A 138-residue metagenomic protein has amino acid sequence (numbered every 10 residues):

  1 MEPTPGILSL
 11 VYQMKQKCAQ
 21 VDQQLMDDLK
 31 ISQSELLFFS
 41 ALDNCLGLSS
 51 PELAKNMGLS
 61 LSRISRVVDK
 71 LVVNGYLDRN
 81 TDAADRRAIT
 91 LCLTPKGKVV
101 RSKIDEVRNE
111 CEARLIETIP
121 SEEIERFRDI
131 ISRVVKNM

Functional and structural regions predicted by a protein language model:
M1-L29: N-terminal leader segment of winged-helix/HTH proteins
L8, Y12, G58, K98 (+1 more regions): Short amphipathic alpha-helical segments with heptad-repeat character
Y12-K15, S40-N44, D105: Short, locally clustered residues in the helix-turn-helix/winged-helix DNA-binding domain
A19, Q24, K70-R128, S132: Charged, amphipathic alpha-helical coiled-coil/dimerization segments
Q20-R63: N-terminal helix-turn-helix DNA-binding core of bacterial DNA-binding proteins
